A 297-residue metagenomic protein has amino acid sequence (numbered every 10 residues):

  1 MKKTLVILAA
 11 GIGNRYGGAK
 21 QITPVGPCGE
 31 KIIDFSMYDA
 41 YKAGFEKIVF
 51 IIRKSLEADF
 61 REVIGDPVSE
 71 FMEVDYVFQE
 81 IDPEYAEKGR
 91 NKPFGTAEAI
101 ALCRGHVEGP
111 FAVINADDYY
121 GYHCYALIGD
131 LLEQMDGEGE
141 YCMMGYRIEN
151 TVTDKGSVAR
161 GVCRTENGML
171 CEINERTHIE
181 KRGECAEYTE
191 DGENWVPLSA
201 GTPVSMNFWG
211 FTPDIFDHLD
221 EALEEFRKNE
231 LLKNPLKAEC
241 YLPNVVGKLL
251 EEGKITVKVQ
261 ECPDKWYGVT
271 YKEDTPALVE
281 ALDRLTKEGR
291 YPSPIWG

Functional and structural regions predicted by a protein language model:
K2-G65, Q79: N-terminal glycine-rich phosphate-binding loop and ensuing alpha1 helix
I12, D117-D118, I148: Active-site metal-binding loops of divalent metal-dependent hydrolases
E46-I48, E73, P110, E140 (+1 more regions): Residues at the starts of beta-strands that form the adenosine-phosphate
V68-P110: Short phosphate-binding loop-to-helix
G109-Y119: Short beta-strand-to-loop acidic/aromatic patch adjacent to the donor-nucleotide binding site
Y122-W209, P213: Conserved core of the sugar-phosphate nucleotidyltransferase
D220-K254: A C-terminal functional module that forms or caps the active site or interfaces directly with catalytic machinery
